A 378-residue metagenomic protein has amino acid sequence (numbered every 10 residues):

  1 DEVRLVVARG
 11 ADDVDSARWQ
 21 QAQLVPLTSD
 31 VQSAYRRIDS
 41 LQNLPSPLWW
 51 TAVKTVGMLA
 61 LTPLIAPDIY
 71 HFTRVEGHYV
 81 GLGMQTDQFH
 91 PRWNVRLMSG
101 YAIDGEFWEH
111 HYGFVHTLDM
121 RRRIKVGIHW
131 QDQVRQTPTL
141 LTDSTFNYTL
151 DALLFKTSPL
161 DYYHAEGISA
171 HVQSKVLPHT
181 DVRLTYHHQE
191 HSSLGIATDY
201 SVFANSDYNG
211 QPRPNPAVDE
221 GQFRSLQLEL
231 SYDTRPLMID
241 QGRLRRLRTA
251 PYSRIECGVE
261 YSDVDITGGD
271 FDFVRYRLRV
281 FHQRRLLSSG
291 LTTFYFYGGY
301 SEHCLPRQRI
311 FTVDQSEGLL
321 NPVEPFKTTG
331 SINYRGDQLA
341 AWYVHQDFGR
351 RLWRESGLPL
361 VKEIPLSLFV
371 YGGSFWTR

Functional and structural regions predicted by a protein language model:
E2-Y101, M120, W130, L140-T142 (+4 more regions): Outer-membrane beta-barrel initiation region
L61-F72, G83, Q88-H116, V126-I128 (+5 more regions): Transmembrane beta-strand segments that form the barrel wall of outer-membrane beta-barrel proteins
E76-V80, E106-H110, H164-I168, E220-L226 (+3 more regions): Residues that define the transmembrane beta-barrel architecture of outer-membrane proteins
H78-V80, P91-V95, R122-V126, I168 (+7 more regions): Outer-envelope beta-barrel architecture signal
V80-T86, Y112-H116, I128, A170-S174 (+5 more regions): Residues on the lipid-exposed face of transmembrane beta-strands in outer-membrane beta-barrel proteins
D87, P91-T180, Y186-L194: Outer-membrane beta-barrel channel domains
Q88, Y101, L118, S174-V176 (+7 more regions): Beta-strand elements of well-folded, non-transmembrane domains
K125-F146, L150-Y163, P216, R243 (+2 more regions): C-terminal outer-membrane beta-barrel translocator/porin domains of Gram-negative envelope proteins and their
